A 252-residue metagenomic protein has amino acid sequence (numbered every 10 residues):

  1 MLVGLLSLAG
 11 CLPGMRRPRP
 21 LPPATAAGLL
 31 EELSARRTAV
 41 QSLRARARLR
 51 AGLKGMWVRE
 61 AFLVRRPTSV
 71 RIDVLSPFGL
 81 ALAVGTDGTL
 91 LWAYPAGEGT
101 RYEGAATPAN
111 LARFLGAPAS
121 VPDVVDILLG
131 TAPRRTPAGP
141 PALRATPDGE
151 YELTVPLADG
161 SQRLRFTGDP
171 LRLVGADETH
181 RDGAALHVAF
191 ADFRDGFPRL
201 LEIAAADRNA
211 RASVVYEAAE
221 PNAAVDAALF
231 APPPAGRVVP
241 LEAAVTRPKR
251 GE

Functional and structural regions predicted by a protein language model:
M1-C11: Sec-dependent bacterial lipoprotein signal peptides
C11-W57, P234-R237, L241-E252: N-terminal leader/targeting segments and the immediate start of mature chains
A35-L43, L53-M56, L63-T68, V84 (+1 more regions): Edge/loop elements at the starts and ends of beta-strands within beta-rich repeat scaffolds
Q41-A45, V58, R66-V70, L80-L82 (+4 more regions): Envelope-exposed proteins and targeting segments
R48-K54, P77-L80, A93-A96, G183 (+1 more regions): Hydrophobic lipid-interacting interfaces of membrane-associated proteins
T68-D123: An acidic-aromatic
D126-P133: Scaffold/interface architecture of coatomer-like assemblies
G139-V245, G251: Gly/Pro-enriched, hydrophobic low-complexity segments that function as extracytoplasmic propeptides/linkers
